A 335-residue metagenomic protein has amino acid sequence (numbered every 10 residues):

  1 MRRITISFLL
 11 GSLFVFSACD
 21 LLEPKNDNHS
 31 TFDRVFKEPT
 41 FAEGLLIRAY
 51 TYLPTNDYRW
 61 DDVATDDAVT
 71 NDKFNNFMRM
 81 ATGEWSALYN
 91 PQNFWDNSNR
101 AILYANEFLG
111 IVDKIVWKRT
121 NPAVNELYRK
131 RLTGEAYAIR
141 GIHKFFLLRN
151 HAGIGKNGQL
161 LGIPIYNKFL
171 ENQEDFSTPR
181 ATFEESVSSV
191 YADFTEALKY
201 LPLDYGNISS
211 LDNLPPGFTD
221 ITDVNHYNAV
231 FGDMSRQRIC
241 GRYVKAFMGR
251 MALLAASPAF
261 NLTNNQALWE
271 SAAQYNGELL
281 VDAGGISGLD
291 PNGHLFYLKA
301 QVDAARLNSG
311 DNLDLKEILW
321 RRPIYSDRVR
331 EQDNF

Functional and structural regions predicted by a protein language model:
M1-S30: Bacterial Sec-dependent N-terminal signal peptides
C19-T65, V69, W269, N292-A300: Membrane-proximal, proline-rich intrinsically disordered regions
K37-F41, L46, Y50, F74 (+4 more regions): Elongated scaffold/linker segments in the mid-to-C-terminal portions of large proteins
G44, N75-G153, E171-S188, A192-G206: Conserved, well-structured interaction surfaces
P54-D62, I142-N157: Conserved alpha-helical segments that form or flank metal/cofactor-binding pockets of metalloenzymes
L148-R149, G155, Y205, L254-T263: Short coil/turn linking the two alpha-helices of tandem helical-hairpin repeats
E184, A246, A255-Q274: Acidic, serine/threonine/proline-rich low-complexity intrinsically disordered regions
G206-G232: Charged, glycine/proline-rich intrinsically disordered loops and linkers
